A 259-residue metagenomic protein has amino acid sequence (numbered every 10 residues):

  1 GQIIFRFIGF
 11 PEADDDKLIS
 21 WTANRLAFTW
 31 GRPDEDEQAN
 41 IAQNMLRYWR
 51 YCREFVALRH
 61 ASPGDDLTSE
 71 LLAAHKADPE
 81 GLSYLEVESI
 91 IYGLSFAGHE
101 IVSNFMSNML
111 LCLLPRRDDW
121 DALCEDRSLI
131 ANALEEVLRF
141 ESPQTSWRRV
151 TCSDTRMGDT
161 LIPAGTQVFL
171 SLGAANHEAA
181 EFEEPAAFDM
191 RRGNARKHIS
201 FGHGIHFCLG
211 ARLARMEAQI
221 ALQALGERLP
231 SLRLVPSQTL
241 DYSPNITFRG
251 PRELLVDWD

Functional and structural regions predicted by a protein language model:
G1-D259: Cytochrome P450
